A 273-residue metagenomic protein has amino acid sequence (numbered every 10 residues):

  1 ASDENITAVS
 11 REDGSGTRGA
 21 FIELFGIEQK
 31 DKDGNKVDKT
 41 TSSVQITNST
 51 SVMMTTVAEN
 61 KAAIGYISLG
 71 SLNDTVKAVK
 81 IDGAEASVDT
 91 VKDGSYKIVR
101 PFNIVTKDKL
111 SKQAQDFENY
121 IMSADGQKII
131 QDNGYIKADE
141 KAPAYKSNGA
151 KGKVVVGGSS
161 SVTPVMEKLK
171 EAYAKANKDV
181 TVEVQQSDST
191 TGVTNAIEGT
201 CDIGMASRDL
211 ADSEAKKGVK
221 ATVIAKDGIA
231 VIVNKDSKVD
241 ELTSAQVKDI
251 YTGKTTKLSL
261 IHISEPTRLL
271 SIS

Functional and structural regions predicted by a protein language model:
A1-L260, S264, R268: Exported/periplasmic ABC-transporter solute-binding proteins
S271-S273: Serine residues within intrinsically disordered or low-complexity segments
